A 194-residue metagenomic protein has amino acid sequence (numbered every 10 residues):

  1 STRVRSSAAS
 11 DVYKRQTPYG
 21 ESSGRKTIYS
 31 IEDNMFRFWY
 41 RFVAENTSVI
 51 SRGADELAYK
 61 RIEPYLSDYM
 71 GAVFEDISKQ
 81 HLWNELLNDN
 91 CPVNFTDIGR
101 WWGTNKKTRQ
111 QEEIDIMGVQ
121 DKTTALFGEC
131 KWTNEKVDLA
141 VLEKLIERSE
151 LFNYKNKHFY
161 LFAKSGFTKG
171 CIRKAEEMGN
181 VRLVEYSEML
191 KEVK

Functional and structural regions predicted by a protein language model:
S1-A9: Single conserved hydrophobic/aromatic residue that forms the stacking wall/gate of nucleotide- or nucleobase-binding
V12: Active-site loops and adjacent core secondary-structure elements that bind or stabilize anionic groups
Y19-S22, T27-K194: A cross-kingdom feature that marks ATP-driven nucleic-acid transaction machinery
